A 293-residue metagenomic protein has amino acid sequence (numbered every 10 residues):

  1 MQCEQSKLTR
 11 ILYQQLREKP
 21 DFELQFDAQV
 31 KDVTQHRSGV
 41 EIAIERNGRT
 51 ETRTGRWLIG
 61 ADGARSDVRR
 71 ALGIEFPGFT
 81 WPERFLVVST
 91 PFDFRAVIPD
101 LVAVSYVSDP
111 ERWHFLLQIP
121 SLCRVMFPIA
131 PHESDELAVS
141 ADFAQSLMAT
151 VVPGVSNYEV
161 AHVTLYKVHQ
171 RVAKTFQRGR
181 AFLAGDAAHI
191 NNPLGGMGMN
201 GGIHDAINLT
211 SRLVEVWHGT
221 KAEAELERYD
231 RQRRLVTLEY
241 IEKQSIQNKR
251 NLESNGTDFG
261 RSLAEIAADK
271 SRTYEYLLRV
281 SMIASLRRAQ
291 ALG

Functional and structural regions predicted by a protein language model:
M1-G293: Core Rossmann-like FAD-binding/catalytic domain of the broad FAD-dependent monooxygenase superfamily
